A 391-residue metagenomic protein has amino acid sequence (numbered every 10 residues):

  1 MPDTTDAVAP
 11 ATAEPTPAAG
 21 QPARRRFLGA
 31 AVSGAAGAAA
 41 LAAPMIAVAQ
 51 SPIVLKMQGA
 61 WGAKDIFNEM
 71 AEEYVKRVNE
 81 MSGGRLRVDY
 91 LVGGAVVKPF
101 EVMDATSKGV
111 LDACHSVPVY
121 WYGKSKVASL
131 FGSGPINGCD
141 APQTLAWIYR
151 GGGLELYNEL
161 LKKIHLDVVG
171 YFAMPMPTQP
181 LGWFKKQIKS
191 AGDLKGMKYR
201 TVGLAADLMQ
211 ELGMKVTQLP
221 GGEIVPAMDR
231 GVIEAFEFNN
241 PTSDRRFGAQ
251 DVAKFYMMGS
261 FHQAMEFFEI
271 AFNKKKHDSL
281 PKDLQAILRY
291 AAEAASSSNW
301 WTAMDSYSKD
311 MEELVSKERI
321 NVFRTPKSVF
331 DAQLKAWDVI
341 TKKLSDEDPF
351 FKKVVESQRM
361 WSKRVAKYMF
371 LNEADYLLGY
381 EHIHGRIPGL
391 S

Functional and structural regions predicted by a protein language model:
M1-P22: Secretory targeting signals
P2, G20-A42, I46-T144, E159-S391: N-terminal secretory/targeting leader peptides
Q143-L156: A gly/proline- and charged-residue-enriched helix-loop-helix capping module
